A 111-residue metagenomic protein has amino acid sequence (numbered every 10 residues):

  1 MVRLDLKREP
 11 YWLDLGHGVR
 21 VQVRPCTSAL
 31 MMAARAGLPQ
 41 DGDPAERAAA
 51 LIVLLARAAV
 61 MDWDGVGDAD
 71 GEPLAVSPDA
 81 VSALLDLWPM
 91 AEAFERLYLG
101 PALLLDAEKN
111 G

Functional and structural regions predicted by a protein language model:
M1-E9: Extended acidic low-complexity intrinsically disordered regions
R8-G16: Short acidic-hydrophobic surface loop/beta-edge motif
V19-G111: Short, surface-exposed, charged amphipathic helix/loop patches that serve as local interaction elements
